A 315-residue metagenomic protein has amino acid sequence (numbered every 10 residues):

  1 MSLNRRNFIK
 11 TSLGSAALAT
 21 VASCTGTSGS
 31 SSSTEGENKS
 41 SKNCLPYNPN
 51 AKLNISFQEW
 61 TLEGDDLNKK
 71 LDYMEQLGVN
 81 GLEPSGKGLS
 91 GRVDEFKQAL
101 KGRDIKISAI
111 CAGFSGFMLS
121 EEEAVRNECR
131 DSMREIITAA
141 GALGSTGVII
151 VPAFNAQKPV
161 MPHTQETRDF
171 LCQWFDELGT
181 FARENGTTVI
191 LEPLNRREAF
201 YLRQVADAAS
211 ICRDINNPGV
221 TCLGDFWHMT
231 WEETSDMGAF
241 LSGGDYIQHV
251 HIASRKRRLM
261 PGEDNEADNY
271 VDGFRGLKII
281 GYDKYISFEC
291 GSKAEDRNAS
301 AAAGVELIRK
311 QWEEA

Functional and structural regions predicted by a protein language model:
S2-I55, E63-E75, G144-S145, L202-G224 (+1 more regions): Histidine-acidic metal/acid-base catalytic patches
S12-C24, S40-N50, L119, E123-T221 (+1 more regions): Active-site acidic/histidine proton-transfer and metal-coordination neighborhood in alpha/beta enzyme cores
F57, L82-P84, I150, L191 (+3 more regions): Conserved beta-strand positions
N80, P84-G179, R258-L259, Y270 (+2 more regions): Structural motif corresponding to the early beta-alpha repeats
S115, R196, M229: Active-site loop signature of alpha/beta-hydrolase-fold enzymes
